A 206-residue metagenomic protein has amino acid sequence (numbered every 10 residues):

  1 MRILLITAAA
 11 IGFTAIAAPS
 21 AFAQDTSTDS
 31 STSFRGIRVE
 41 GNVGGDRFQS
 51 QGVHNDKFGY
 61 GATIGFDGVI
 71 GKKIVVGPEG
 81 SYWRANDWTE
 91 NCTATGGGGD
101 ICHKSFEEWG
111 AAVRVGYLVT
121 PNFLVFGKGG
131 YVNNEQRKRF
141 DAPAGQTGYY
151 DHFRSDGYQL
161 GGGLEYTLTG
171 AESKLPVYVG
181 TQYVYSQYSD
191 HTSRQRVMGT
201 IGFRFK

Functional and structural regions predicted by a protein language model:
R2-I6, G12, P19-K206: Gram-negative outer-membrane beta-barrel domains
